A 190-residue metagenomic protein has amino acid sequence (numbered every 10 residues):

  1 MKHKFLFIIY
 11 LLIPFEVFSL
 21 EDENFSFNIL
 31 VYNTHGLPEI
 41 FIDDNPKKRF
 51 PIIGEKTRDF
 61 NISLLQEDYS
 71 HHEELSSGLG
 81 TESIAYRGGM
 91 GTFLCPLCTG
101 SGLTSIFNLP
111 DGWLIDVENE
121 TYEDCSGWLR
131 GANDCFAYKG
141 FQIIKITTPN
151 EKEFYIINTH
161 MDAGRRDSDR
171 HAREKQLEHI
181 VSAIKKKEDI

Functional and structural regions predicted by a protein language model:
K2, V17-L79, G91-G100, K152-F154 (+1 more regions): N-terminal, active-site-proximal structural segment of metallo-dependent hydrolase catalytic domains
K4-P14: Sec-dependent N-terminal signal peptides
P14, F18, S182-K185: N-terminal non-cleavable signal-anchor helices
L37-I40, W128-L129, G164-D167: A short acidic, helix-capping loop that chelates divalent metal ions and anchors anionic groups
D59-F60, L109, K187-I190: Structured helix-beta-strand junction loops
I62-Y155, T159-M161: Structured beta-strand-rich core segments of catalytic domains in phosphoester-bond hydrolases
G140-T159, D169-I190: His/acidic metal-ligating clusters that form di-metal
